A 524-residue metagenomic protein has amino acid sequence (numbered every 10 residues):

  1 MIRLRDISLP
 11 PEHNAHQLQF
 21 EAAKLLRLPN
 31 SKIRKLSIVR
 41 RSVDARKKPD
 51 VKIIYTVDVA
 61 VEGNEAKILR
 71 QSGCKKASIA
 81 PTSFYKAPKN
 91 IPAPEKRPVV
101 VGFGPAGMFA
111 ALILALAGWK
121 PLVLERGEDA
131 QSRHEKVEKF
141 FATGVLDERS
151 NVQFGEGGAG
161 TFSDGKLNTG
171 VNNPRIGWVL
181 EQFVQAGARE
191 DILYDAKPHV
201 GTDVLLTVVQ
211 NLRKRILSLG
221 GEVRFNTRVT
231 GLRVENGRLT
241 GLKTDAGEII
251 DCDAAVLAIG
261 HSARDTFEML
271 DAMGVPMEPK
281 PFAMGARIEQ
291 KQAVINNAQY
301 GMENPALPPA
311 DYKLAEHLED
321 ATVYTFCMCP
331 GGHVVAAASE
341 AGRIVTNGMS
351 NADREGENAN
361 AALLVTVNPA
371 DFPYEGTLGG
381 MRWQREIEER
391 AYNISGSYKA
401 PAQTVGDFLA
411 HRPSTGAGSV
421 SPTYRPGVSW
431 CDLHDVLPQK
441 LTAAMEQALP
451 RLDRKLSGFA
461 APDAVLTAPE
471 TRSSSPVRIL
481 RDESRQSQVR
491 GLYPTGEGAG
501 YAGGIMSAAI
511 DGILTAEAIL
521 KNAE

Functional and structural regions predicted by a protein language model:
M1-I53, V57-E524: Residues forming the flavin
